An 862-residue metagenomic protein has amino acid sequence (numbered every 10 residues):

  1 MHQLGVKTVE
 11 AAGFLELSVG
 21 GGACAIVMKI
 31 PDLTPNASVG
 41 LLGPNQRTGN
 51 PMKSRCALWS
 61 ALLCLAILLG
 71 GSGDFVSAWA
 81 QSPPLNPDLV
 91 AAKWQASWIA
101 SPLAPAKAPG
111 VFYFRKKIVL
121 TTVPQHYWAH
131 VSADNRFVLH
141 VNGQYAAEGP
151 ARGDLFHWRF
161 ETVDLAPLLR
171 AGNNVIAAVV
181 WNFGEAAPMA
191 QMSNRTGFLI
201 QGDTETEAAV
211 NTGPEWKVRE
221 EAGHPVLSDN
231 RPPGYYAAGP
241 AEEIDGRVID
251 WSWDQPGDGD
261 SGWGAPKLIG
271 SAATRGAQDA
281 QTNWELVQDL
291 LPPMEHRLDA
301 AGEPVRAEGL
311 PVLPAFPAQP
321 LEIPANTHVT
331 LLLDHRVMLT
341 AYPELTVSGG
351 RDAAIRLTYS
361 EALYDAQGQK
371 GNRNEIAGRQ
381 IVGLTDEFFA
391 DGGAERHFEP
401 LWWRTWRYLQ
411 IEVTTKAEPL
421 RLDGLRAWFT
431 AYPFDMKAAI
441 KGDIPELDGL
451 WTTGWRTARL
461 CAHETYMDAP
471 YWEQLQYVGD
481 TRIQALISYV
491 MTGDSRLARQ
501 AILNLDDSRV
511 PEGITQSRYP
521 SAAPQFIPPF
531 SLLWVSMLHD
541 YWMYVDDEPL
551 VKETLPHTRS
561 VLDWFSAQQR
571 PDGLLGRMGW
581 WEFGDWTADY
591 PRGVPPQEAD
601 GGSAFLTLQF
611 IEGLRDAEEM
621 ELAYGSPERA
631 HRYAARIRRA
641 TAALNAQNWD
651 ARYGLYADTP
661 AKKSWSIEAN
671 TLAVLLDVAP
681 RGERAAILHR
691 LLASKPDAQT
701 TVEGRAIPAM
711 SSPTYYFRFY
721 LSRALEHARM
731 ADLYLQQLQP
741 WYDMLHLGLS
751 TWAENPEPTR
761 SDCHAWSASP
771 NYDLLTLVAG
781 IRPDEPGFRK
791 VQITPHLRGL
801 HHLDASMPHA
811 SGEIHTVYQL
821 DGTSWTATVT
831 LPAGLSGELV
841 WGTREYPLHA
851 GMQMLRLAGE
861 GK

Functional and structural regions predicted by a protein language model:
S60-D74: Bacterial N-terminal signal peptides
V76-A78: Cleavable N-terminal signal peptides
Q81-D468, D480, R496-L497, A501 (+3 more regions): Extracellular/oxidizing-compartment recognition motifs
R407-Y408, G837, Y846-K862: C-terminal beta-strand-rich structural cap/linker in extracellular carbohydrate-active enzymes
Q476-T828, A833-V840: Active-site core of glycosidic bond-cleaving carbohydrate-active enzymes
